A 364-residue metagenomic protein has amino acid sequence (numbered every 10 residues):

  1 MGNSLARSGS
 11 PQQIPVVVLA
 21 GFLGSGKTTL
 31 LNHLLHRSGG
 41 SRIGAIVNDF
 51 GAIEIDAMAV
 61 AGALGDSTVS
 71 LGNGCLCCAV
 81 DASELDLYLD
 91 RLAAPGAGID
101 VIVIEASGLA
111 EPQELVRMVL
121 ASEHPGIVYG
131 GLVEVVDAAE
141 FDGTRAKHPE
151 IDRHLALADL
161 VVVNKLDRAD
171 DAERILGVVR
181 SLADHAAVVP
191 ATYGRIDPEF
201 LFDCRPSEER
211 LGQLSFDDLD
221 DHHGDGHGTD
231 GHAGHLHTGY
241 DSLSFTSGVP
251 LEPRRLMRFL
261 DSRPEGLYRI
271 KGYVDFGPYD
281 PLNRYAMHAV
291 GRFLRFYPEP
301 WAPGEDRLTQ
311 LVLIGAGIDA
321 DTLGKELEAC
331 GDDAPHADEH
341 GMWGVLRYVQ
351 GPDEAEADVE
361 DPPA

Functional and structural regions predicted by a protein language model:
G2-A146: Nucleotide-state-sensitive switch-loop elements of NTP-binding domains
G2-R7, L160, L166-T309, A316-A364: C-terminal accessory "lid"/substrate-recognition subdomains
P11, P15, D81-E84, E111 (+6 more regions): Helical mechanochemical/support elements of P-loop NTPase systems and associated helical scaffolds
L35, E105, D152, L176-V179 (+1 more regions): Short amphipathic alpha-helical segments and helix-helix/interface helices
I46-N48, E134-D137, V162-K165, S244-T246 (+1 more regions): Conserved beta-strand segments of the P-loop GTPase G domain that flank and frequently precede/overlap
A61-L64, E150-I151, V179, R205-E208: Short, hinge-like loop/turn segments at secondary-structure boundaries
L115-A186, P190-G194, E199: Conserved catalytic-core segment of NTP-binding enzymes
